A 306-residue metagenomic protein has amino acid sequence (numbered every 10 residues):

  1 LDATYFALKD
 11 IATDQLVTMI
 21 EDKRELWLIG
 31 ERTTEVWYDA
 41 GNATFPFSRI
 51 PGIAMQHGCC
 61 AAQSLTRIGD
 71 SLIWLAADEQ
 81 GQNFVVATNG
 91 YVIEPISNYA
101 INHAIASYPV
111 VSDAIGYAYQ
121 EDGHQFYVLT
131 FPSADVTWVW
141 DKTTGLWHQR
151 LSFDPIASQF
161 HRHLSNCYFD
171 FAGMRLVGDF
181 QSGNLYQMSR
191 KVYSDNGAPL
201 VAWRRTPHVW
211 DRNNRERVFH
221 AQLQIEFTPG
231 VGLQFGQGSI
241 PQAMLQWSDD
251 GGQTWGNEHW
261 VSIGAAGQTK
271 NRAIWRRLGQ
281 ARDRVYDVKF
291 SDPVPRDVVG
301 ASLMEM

Functional and structural regions predicted by a protein language model:
D2-K9, I50-M55: A short beta-strand motif characteristic of beta-propeller blades
D10-D14, T18, M55-H57: Surface-exposed ligand/attachment interfaces on beta-rich extracellular proteins
Q15, D22, T33, A61 (+1 more regions): Short, hydrophobic/aromatic alpha-helical segments in well-folded domains
V17, R24-E25, Q63, N166: Beta-propeller and closely related beta-sheet repeat lectin domains
E25-I29, F45-P46, S64, W74-A76: A glycine- and small-residue-enriched flexible loop/hinge signal that marks low-structured segments
W27-G52: Surface-exposed extracellular loop regions of Gram-negative outer-membrane beta-barrel proteins
Q56-L72, A77-M306: Beta-sheet repeat architectures centered on beta-propellers
